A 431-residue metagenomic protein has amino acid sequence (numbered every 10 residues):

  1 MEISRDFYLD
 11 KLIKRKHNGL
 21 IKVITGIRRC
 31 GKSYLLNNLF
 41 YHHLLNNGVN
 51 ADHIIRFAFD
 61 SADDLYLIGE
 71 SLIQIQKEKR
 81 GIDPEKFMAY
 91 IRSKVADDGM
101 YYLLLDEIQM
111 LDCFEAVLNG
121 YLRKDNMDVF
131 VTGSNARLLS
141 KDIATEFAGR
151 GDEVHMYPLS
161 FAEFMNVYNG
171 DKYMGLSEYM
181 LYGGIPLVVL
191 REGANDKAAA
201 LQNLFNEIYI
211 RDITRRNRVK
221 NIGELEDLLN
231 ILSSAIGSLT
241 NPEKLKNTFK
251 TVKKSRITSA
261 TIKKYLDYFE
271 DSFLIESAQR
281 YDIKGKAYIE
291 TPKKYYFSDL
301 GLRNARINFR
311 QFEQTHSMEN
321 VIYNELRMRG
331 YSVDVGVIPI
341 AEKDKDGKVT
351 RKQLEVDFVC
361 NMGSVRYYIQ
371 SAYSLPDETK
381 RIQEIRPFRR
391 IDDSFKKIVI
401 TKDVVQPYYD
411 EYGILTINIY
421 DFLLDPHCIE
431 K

Functional and structural regions predicted by a protein language model:
M1-G19: Pre-Walker A adenine-sensing motif
E2, T25, R29, S33-Y34 (+4 more regions): A cross-kingdom feature that marks ATP-driven nucleic-acid transaction machinery
E2, Y157, A162-P339, R351: Interdomain hinge/linker elements that couple catalytic modules in large macromolecular machines
L35, L39: Hydrophobic positions on the alpha1 helix immediately C-terminal to the Walker A/P-loop
L45-S61: Conserved catalytic segments around the Walker B and adjacent sensor/switch elements of P-loop NTPase domains
F57-G99: Short glycine-rich substrate-engagement loop in P-loop NTPases that contacts/grips substrate
L104, D128-S134, H155: Structural recognition of the conserved hydrophobic beta-strand(s) that form the central parallel beta-sheet of P-loop
G120, R137-E153, V167-N169: Short regulatory helix/loop adjacent to the ATP-binding pocket of P-loop NTPases
